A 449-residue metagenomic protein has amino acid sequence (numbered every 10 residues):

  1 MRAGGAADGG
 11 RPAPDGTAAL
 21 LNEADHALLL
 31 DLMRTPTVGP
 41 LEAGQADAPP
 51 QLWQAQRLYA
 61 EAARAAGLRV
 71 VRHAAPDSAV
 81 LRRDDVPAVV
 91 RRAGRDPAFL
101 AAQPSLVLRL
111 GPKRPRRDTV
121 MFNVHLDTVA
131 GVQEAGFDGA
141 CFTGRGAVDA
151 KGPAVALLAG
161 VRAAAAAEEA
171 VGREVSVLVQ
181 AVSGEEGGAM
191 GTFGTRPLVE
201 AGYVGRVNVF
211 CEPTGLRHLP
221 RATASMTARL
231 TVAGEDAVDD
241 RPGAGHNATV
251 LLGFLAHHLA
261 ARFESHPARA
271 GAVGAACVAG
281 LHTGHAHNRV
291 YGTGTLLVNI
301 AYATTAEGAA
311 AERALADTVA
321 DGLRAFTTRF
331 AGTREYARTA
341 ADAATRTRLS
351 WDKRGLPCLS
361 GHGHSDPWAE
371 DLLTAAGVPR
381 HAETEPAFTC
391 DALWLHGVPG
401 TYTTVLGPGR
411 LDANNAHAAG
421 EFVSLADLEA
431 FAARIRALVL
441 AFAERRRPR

Functional and structural regions predicted by a protein language model:
M1-L21, D96-P97, R229-R449: Metal-dependent amide/peptide-bond hydrolase catalytic core, centered on the "pita-bread" metallohydrolase fold
R2-T143, A170: Acidic/His- and Gly-rich active-site-bordering loop/insert found across diverse amide/peptide-bond hydrolases
V71, V120-F122, Q180, V207-V209 (+2 more regions): Hydrophobic/aromatic beta-strand patches that form the interior of the parallel beta-sheet core in alpha/beta enzyme
P115, Q133-E134, D138, G160-L178 (+4 more regions): Phosphate-handling active-site elements
V124-V129, P213-L216, A224-S225, T283-G284 (+2 more regions): Short glycine-enriched loops at secondary-structure junctions
F142, A150-T227: Acidic/histidine-rich catalytic neighborhood of metal-dependent amide-processing enzymes
F142-V155, E185, H246-T249, F422-E429: Short, conserved micro-motifs enriched in small and acidic residues
